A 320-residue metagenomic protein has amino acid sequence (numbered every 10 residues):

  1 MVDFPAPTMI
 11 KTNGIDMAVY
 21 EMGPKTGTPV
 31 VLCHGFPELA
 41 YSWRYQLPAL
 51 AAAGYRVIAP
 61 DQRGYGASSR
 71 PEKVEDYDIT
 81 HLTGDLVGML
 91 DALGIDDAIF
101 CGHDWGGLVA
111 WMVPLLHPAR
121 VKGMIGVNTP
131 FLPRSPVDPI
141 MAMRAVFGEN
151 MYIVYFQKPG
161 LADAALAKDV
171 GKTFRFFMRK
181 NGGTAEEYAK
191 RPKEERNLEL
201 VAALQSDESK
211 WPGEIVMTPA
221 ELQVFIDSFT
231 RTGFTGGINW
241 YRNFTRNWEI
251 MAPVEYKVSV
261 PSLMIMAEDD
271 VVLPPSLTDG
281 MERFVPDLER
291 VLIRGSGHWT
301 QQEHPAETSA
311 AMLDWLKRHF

Functional and structural regions predicted by a protein language model:
D3-P5, D16-M17, P29, Y65-D97 (+3 more regions): Flexible "cap/lid" subdomain of the alpha/beta-hydrolase fold that forms the substrate-access gate
P7-M9, V57-A59, R290: Conserved beta-strand scaffold positions in the cores of enzyme catalytic domains, especially in NTP/NDP-utilizing
K11-N13, G23-K25, Y256-V258: Short, flexible hinge/linker loops that cap or flank conserved catalytic cores
A18-S69: Conserved HGGG/HGGXW glycine-rich cap/lid loop of the alpha/beta-hydrolase fold
G35, D78, E303-H304: Active-site helix-initiating loop/hinge in glycosyltransferases
F36, A40-W43, W105, W111 (+3 more regions): Signature tryptophan residues that serve as conserved aromatic anchors
L288-F320: Catalytic active-site module of serine/aspartate enzymes centered on a nucleophile-bearing elbow/loop
